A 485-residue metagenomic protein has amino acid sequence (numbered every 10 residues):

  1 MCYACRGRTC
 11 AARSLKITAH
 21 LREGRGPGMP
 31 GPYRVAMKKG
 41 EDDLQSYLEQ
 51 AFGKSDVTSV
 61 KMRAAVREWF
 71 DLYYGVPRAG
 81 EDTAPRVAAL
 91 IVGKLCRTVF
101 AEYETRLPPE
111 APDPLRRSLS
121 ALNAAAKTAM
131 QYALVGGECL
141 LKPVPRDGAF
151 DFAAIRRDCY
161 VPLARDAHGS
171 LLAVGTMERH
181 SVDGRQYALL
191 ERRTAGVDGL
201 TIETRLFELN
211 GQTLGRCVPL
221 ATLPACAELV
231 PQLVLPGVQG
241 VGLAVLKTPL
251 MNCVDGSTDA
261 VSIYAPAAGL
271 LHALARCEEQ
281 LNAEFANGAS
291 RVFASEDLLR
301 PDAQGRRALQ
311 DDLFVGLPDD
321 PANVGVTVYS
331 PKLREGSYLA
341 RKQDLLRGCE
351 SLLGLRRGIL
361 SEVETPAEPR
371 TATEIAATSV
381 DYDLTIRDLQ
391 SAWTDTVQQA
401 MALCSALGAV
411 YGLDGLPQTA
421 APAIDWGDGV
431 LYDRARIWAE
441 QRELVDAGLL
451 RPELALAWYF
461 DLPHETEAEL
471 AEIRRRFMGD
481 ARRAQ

Functional and structural regions predicted by a protein language model:
C2-R6, C10-L171, A484-Q485: Extended, helix-rich architectural segments
L115, L317-R436, R474-R482: Surface-exposed loop-to-helix/strand elements on domain peripheries
L140-G256: Extended, regular secondary-structure scaffolds
P224-A377: Extended, charged amphipathic alpha-helical segments
F285-F293, I359-T365, T419-A420, E453-F460 (+1 more regions): Short coil/turn segments at secondary-structure boundaries
A402-V410, G448-A468: Long amphipathic alpha-helical coiled-coil segments
Y432-A457: C-terminal structured domain segments
L462-Q485: Long, highly charged low-complexity segments enriched in Glu/Asp and Lys/Arg with interspersed Ser/Thr
